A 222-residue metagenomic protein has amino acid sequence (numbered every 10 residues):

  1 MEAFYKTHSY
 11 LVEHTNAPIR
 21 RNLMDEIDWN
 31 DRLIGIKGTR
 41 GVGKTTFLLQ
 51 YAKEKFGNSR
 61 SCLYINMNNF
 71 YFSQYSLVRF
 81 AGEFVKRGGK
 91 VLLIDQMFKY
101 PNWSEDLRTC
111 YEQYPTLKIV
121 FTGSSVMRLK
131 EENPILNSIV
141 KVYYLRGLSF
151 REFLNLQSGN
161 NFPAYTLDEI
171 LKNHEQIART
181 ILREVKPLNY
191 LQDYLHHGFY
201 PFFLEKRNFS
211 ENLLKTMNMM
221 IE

Functional and structural regions predicted by a protein language model:
M1-E26: N-terminal pre-Walker A segment at the start of P-loop NTPase domains
E2-H8, S158-E222: Interdomain hinge/linker elements that couple catalytic modules in large macromolecular machines
I36: Hydrophobic anchor at the beta1->P-loop junction of P-loop NTPases
R40-G41: Walker A (P-loop) phosphate-binding loop of P-loop NTPases
K44-T45: Conserved lysine of the Walker
S59-V91: Short glycine-rich substrate-engagement loop in P-loop NTPases that contacts/grips substrate
L93, K118-S124, Y144: Structural recognition of the conserved hydrophobic beta-strand(s) that form the central parallel beta-sheet of P-loop
M127-V142, N155-S158: Short regulatory helix/loop adjacent to the ATP-binding pocket of P-loop NTPases
